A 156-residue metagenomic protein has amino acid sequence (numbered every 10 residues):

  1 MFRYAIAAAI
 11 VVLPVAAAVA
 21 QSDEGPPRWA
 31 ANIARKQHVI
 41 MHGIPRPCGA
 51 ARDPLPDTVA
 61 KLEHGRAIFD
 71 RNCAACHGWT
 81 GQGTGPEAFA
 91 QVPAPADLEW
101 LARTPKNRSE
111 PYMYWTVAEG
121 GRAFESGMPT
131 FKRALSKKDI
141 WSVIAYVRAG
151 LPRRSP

Functional and structural regions predicted by a protein language model:
M1-Y4: Positively charged n-region of N-terminal signal peptides that target proteins for export
A7-P14: Bacterial N-terminal signal peptides
V15-A20: Sec/Tat signal peptide C-region and signal peptidase I cleavage site
R28-I68: Electrostatic cytochrome c docking/interface patches
H42-P45, P86-V92: Short, flexible, mixed-charge acidic loops at enzyme active sites
T58-Q82, M113: Sequence/structural segment immediately N-terminal to covalent heme-attachment motifs in c-type and related
Q82-T84, S126, A149-P156: Inter-heme linker and motif-flanking segments adjacent to c-type heme-binding CXXCH motifs in c-type cytochromes
A90-R148: Extracytoplasmic electron-transfer domains, predominantly the class I c-type cytochrome c fold
